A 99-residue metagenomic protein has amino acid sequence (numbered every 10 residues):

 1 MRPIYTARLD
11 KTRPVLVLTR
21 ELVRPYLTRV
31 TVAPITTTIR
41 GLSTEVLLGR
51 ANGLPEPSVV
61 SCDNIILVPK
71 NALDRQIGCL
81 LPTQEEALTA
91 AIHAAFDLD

Functional and structural regions predicted by a protein language model:
M1-D99: Conserved functional hotspots at enzyme active or ligand-binding sites that engage polyanionic ligands
